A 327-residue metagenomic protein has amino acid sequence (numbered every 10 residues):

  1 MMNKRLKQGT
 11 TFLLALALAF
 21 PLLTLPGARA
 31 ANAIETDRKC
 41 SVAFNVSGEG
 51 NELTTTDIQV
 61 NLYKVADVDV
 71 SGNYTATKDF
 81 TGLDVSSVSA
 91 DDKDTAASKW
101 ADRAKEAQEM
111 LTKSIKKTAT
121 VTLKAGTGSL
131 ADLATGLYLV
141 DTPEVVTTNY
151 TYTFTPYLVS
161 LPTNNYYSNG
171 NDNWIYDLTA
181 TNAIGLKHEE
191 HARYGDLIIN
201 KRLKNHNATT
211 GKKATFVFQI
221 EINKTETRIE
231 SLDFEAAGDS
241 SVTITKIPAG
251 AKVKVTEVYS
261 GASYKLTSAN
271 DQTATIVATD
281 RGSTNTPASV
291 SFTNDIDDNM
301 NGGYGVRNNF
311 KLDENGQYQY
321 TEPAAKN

Functional and structural regions predicted by a protein language model:
M1-N327: Solvent-exposed loop/turn and edge beta-strand elements of beta-rich ligand-binding domains
